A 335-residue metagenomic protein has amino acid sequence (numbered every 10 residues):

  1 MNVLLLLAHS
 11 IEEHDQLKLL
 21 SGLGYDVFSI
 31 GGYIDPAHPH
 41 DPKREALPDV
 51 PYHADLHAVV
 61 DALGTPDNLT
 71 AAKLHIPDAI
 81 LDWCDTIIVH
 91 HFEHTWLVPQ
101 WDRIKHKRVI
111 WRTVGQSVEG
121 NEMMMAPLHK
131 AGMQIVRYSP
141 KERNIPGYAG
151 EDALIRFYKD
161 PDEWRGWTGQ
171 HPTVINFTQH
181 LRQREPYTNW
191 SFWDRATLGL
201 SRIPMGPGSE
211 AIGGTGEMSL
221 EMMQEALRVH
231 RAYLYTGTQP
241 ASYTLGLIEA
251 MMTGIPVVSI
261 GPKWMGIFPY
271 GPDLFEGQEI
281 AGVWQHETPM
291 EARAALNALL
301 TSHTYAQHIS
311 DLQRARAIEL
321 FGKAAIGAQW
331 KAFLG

Functional and structural regions predicted by a protein language model:
E13-S21, F28-M133, P140-K141: Extended catalytic core of nucleotide-activated donor transferases of GT-like folds
V118, A131-W164: Donor nucleotide-sugar binding/catalytic pocket of nucleotide-sugar-dependent glycosyltransferases
F157-L220: Conserved catalytic-core segment of nucleotide-activated headgroup transferases in glycan assembly
Q224, L247-M252, G266: Short alpha-helical segment that forms part of, or immediately flanks, the ligand-binding pocket in carbohydrate-active
E225-S242, I255: Acidic donor-binding loop of glycosyltransferase active sites
P256-G266: Short hydrophobic beta-strand element within catalytic cores of glycosyltransferases and related nucleotide-activated
Y270-M290, A298-H303: Conserved acidic donor-binding segment of nucleotide-sugar-dependent glycosyltransferases
E287, L300-L334: A charged, aromatic-enriched C-terminal amphipathic alpha-helix characteristic of glycosyltransferases across folds
